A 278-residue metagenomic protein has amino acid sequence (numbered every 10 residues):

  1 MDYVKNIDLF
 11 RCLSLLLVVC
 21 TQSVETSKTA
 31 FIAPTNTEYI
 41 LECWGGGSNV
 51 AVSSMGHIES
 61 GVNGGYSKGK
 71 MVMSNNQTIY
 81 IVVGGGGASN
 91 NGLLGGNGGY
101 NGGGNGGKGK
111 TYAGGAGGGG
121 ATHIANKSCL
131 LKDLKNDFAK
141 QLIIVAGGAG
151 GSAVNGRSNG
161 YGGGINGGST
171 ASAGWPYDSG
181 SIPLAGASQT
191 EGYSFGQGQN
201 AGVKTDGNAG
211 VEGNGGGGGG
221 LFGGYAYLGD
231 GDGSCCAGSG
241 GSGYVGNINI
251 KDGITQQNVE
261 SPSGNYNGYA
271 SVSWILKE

Functional and structural regions predicted by a protein language model:
N6-V18: Cleavable N-terminal signal peptides of Sec/SRP-targeted secreted and luminal proteins
S23-T35, Q199, V203-N208: Surface-exposed ligand/attachment interfaces on beta-rich extracellular proteins
A33-I40, S74-T78: Extended extracellular/luminal ectodomain segments enriched in beta-structured repeat modules
I40-C43, Y80-V82, H123, I143-A146 (+2 more regions): Structural recognition of the beta-strand scaffold that forms the well-ordered cores of secreted hydrolase catalytic
G45-N49, G84-N90, S128-L131, A149-S152 (+2 more regions): Acidic glycine-/aspartate-rich tracts in secreted/extracellular proteins
N49-V62: Short, surface-exposed beta-strand/strand-loop-strand elements in extracellular ectodomains
G61-S181: Secretome/extracellular-domain signature
G223-E278: C-terminal subregion of chymotrypsin/trypsin-like serine protease catalytic domains
